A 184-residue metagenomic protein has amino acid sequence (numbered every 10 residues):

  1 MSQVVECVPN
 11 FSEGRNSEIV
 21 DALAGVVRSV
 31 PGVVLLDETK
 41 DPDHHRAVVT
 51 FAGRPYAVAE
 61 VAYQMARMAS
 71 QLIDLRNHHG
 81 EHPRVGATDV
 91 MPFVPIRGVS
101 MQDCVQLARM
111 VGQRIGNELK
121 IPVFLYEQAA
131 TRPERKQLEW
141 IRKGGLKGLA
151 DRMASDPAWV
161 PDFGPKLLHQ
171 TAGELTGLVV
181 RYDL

Functional and structural regions predicted by a protein language model:
M1-L184: Long, contiguous binding/interaction regions
